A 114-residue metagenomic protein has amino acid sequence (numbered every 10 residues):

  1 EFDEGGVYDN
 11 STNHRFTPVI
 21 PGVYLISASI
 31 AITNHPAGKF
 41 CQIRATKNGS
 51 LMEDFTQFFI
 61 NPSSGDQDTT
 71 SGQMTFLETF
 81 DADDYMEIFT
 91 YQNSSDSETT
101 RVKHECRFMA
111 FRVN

Functional and structural regions predicted by a protein language model:
E1-G38, F55-T56, N61-S63, S95-N114: Terminal (often C-terminal
F16, I43-A45, M86-I88, F108-A110: Hydrophobic beta-strand residues in large extracellular and virion-surface proteins
T17-P21, K47-N48, F80-Y85: Glycine-biased low-complexity/repetitive sequence motifs
G22-I32, S71-M74, D84-Q92: Extracellular beta-strand-rich recognition modules
A37-L51: Short, surface-exposed beta-strand/strand-loop-strand elements in extracellular ectodomains
K47-D81: Glycine-rich strand-loop-strand elements at beta-sheet edges
S50-L51, Y91-D96: Acidic glycine-/aspartate-rich tracts in secreted/extracellular proteins
